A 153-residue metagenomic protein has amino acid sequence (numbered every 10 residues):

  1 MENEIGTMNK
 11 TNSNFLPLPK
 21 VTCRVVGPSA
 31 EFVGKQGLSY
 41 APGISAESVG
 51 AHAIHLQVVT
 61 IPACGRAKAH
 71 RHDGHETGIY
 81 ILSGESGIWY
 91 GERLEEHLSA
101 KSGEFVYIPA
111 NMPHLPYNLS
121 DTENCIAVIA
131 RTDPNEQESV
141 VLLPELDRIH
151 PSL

Functional and structural regions predicted by a protein language model:
M1-A53, K68-A69, L142-L153: A short, N-terminal "cap"/entry segment at the start of jelly-roll beta-barrel domains of the cupin/DSBH fold
V49, G74, R93, D121-T122: Short strand-connecting beta-turns/loops that link adjacent beta-strands
L56-T60, G78, H97, F105-Y107 (+1 more regions): Conserved hydrophobic/aromatic beta-strand scaffold that supports enzyme active sites
V58, R71, Y90-E92, N118 (+1 more regions): Residue-level recognition of conserved beta-strand positions in structured domain cores
V59-A67: Short, well-structured hydrophobic secondary-structure segments
R66, H75-S102: A short beta-strand-loop-beta hairpin characteristic of the jelly-roll/cupin
H97, K101-S102, A110-Q137: Ligand-binding loop in jelly-roll beta-barrel domains
